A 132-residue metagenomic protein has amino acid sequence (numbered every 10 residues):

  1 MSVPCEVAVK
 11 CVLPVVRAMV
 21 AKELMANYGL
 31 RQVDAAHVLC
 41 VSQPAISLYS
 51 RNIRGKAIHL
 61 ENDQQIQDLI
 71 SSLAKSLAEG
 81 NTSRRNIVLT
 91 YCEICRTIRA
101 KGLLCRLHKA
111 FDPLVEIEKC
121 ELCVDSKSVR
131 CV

Functional and structural regions predicted by a protein language model:
M1-R17: Short, Lys/Arg-enriched anionic-surface-contact patches
L13-G29: Short, amphipathic alpha-helical "recognition" segments used to contact nucleic acids or chromatin
R31-H37: Short alpha-helical "recognition helix" segments of helix-turn-helix
C40-P44: Short coil turns linking two alpha-helices in DNA-binding domains
I53-R54: C-terminal flanking helix
A57-A74: Short Lys/Arg-enriched helix C-cap and helix-to-coil transition segments that create basic nucleic-acid-contact patches
S72-V132: Helix-turn-helix/homeodomain-like alpha-helical modules used for DNA recognition and transcription-factor dimerization
